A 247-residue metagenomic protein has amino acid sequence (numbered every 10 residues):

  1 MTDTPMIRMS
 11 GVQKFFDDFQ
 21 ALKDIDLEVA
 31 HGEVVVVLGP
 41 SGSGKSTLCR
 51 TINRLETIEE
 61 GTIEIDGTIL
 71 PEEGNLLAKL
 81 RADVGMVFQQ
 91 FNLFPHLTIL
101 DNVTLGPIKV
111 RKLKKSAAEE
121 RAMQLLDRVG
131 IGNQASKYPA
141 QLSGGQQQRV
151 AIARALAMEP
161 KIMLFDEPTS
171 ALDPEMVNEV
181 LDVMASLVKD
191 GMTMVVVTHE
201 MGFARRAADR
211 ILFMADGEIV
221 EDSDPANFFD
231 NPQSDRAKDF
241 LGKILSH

Functional and structural regions predicted by a protein language model:
T4-P225: ABC family nucleotide-binding domain
A215, A226-H247: C-terminal boundary and immediately downstream tail of ABC-type ATPase nucleotide-binding domains
